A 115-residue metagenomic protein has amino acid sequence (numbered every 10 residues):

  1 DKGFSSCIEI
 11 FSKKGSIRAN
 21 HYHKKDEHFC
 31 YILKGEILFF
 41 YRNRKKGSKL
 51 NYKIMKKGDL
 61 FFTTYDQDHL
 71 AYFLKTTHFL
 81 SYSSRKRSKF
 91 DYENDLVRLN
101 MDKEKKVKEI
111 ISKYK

Functional and structural regions predicted by a protein language model:
D1-N20: A short glycine-rich, His/Asp/Glu-containing loop-to-beta-strand
D1-S5, K53, S112-K115: A short, N-terminal "cap"/entry segment at the start of jelly-roll beta-barrel domains of the cupin/DSBH fold
A19-N20, F39-F40, T63, D68-L74 (+1 more regions): Short beta-strand His + acidic residue motifs that chelate non-heme Fe in jelly-roll/DSBH and cupin folds
H21, E27-I32, K53, F61 (+1 more regions): His/acidic/aromatic-lined binding-pocket segments of jelly-roll/cupin-type domains and related regulatory beta-sandwich
K24-R44: Glycine- and acidic-residue-biased ligand/ion/polar-headgroup-sensing regions
C30-Y31, K49-K53, F90-E93: A short, polar/proline- and glycine-enriched secondary-structure boundary/capping micro-motif
N43-Y65: Short acidic-glycine-tyrosine-enriched beta hairpin
K45-G47, L74-K115: Double-stranded beta-helix
